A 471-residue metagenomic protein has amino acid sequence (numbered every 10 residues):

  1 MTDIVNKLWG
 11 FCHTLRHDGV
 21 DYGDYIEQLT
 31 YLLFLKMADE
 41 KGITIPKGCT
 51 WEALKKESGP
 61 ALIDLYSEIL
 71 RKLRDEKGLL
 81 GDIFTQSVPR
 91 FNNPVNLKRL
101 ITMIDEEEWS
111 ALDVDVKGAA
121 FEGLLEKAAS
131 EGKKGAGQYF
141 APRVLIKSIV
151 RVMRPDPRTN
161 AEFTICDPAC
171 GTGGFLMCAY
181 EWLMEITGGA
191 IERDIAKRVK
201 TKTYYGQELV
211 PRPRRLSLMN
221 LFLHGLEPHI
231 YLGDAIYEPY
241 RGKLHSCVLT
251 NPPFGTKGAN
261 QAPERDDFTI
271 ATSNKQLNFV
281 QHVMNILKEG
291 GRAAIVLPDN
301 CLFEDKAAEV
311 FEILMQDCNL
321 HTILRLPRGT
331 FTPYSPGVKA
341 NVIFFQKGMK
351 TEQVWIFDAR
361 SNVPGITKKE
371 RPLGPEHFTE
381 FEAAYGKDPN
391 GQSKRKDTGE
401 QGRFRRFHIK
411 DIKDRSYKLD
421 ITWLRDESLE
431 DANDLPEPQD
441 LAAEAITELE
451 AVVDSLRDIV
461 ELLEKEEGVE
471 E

Functional and structural regions predicted by a protein language model:
M1-A161, H229-P239, R325-F331, E352-K368 (+1 more regions): Non-catalytic, mostly N-terminal accessory regions of nucleic-acid modification and defense proteins
D24, V116, F175, L209 (+4 more regions): Generic hydrophobic secondary-structure packing signal
S110, A169, G206-E208, T269-S273 (+4 more regions): Hydrophobic alpha-helical scaffolding
A141-T250, G255-K257, A262-D266, A271-S273 (+5 more regions): Conserved S-adenosyl-L-methionine
Y237-S246, G255-I412: Signature of N6-adenine DNA methyltransferases within the class I
